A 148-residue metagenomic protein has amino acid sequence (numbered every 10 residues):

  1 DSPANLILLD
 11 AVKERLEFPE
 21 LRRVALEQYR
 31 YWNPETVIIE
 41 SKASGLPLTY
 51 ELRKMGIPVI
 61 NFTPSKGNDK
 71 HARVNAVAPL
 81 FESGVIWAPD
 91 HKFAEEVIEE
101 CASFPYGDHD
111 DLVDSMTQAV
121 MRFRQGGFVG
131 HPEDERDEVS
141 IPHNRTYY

Functional and structural regions predicted by a protein language model:
D1-F104, Y148: Mg2+-dependent endonuclease catalytic cores in nucleic-acid-processing enzymes, primarily RNase H-like
D111-L112: ATPase/helicase motor core of nucleic-acid motors
A119-Y148: Acidic two-metal-ion nuclease catalytic site recognized across multiple nuclease folds, prominently DnaQ/RNase D-T
